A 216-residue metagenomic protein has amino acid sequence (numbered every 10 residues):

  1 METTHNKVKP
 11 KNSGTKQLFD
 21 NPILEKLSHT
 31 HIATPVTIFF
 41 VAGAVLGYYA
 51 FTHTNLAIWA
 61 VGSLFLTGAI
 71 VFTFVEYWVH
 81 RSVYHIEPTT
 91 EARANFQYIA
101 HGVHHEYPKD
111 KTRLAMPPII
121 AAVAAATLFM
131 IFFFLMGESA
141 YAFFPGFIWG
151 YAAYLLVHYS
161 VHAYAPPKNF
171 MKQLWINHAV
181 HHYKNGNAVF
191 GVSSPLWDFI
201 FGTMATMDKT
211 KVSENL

Functional and structural regions predicted by a protein language model:
M1-F143, G186-L216: Non-catalytic, topology-defining segments of multipass membrane proteins
G68-T73, I148-L156: Alpha-helical transmembrane segments and their membrane-interface exit regions
E138, P145-G146, A153-Y154, Y159-Y164 (+1 more regions): Intramembrane catalytic core of multi-pass membrane enzymes that act on lipidic substrates
F144-F147, Q173: Residues forming well-ordered secondary-structure scaffolds
A153-V157, W175, S194: Hydrophobic, well-ordered secondary-structure segments
V161-L174, N187: Interfacial helix-loop-helix junctions of multi-pass membrane proteins
L174-V180: Short, membrane-exposed interhelical loops at transmembrane-helix boundaries
